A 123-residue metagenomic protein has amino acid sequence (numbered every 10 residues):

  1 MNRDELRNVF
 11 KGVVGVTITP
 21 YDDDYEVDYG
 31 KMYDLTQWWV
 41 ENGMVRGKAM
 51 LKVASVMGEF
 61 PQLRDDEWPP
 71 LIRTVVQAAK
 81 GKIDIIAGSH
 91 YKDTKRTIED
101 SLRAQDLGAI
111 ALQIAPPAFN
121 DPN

Functional and structural regions predicted by a protein language model:
N2-N123: Active-site beta->alpha loop and helix N-cap motifs at the rims of alpha/beta catalytic domains
